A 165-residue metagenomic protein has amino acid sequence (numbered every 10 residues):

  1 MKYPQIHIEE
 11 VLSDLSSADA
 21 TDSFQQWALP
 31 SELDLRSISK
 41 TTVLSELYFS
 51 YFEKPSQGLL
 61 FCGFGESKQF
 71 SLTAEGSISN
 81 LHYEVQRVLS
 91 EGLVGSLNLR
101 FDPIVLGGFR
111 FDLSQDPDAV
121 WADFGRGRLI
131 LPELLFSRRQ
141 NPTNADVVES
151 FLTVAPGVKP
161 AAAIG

Functional and structural regions predicted by a protein language model:
M1-G165: Signature of the chorismate-utilizing enzyme
